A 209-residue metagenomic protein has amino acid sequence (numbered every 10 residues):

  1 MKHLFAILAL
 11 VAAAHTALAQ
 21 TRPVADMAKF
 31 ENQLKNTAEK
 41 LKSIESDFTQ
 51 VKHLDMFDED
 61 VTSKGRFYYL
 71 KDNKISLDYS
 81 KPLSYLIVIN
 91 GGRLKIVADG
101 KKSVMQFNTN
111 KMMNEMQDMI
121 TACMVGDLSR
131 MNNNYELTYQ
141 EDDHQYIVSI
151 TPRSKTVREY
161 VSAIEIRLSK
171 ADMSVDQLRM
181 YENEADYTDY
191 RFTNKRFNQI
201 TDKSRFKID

Functional and structural regions predicted by a protein language model:
L4-A13: Sec-dependent N-terminal signal peptides
A13-A19: Sec/Tat signal peptide C-region and signal peptidase I cleavage site
T21-P23, T37-K40, E45, K52-H53 (+3 more regions): Flexible, processing/modification-adjacent segments and terminal tails in exported/periplasmic/extracellular proteins
M27-F57, R66-Y68, S76, R179: N-terminal secretory signal peptides
D55-M56, S76, L83-L86, S103 (+2 more regions): Short beta-strands and strand-coil junctions in structured, solvent-facing domains, enriched
T62-K64, L83, N90, E159-A163 (+1 more regions): Short, surface-exposed coil-to-beta transition loops
R66-N114, D118, T188: An acidic-aromatic
M105, L128-D209: Gly/Pro-enriched, hydrophobic low-complexity segments that function as extracytoplasmic propeptides/linkers
